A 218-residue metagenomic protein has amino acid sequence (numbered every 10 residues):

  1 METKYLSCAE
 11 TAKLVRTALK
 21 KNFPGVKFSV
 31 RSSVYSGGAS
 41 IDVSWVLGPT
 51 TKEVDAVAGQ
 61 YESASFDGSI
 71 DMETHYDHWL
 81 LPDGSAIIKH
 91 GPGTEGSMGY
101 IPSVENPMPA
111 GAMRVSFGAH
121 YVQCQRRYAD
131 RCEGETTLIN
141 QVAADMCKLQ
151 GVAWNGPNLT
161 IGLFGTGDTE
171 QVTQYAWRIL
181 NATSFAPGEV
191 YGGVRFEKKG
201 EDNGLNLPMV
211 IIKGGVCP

Functional and structural regions predicted by a protein language model:
M1-P218: Intrinsic low-complexity, intrinsically disordered or marginally ordered coil/linker segments
